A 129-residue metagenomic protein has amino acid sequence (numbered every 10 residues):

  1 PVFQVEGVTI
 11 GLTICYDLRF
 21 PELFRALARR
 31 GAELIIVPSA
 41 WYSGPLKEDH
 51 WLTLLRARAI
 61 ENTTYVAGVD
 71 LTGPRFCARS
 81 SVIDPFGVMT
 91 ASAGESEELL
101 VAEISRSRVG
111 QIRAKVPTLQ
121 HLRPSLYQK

Functional and structural regions predicted by a protein language model:
V2-G11, L34: Beta-strand-turn-beta hairpins that frame and shape the catalytic cleft of phosphate-ester-processing enzymes
F3-E6, P85, I104: Active-site beta-strand termini and strand-to-loop segments that position acidic
I10-T13, A67-G68: Short catalytic-loop micro-motif centered on adjacent basic/acidic residues
Y16: Active-site flanking residues adjacent to catalytic metal/cofactor-binding acidic residues
R19-L100: CN hydrolase (nitrilase-like) catalytic-core segments centered on the catalytic cysteine and neighboring Lys/Glu
E97-K115: A short, polar/charged loop-to-alpha-helix boundary motif
Q111-K129: A short C-terminal boundary segment appended to hydrolase-like catalytic domains
